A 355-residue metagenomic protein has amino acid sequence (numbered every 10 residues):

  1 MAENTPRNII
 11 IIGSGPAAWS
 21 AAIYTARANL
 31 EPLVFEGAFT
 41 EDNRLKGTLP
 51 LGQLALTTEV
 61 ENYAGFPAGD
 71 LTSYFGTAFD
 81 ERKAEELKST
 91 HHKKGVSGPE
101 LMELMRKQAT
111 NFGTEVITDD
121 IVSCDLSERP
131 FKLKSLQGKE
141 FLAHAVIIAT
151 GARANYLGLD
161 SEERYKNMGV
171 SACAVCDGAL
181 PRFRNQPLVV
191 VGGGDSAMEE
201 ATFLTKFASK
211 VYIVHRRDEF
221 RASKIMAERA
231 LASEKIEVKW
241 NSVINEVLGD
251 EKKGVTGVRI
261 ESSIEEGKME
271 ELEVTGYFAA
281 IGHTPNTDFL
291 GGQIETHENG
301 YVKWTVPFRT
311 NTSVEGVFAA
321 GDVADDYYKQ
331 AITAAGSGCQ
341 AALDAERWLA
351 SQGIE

Functional and structural regions predicted by a protein language model:
E3, R7-I12, P16-F112, M198-K224 (+1 more regions): Beta1-alpha1 glycine-rich phosphate/pyrophosphate-binding loop at the start of Rossmann-like nucleotide-binding domains
N4-P6, R164-R182, A280-Y328, S337 (+1 more regions): FAD-site-proximal beta/loop scaffold in flavoenzymes
P6-N8, T118-D119, R184-Q186, N241 (+1 more regions): Phosphate-coordination loops involved in phosphoryl transfer and adenosine-cofactor binding
I23, M198-T202, V314, A320-E355: A conserved FAD-binding loop/helix module that cradles the flavin
F75-K83, E100-E128, L133-S135, E140-F141 (+2 more regions): A Rossmann-like FAD-binding core segment of flavoenzymes
V116-D119, C124-S127, F131-Q137, H144-V146 (+1 more regions): Glycine/small-residue-rich loop that forms an oxyanion/phosphate-binding "nest" at active or ligand-binding sites
A143, A149-G151, Y156-G158, V191 (+3 more regions): Short, well-ordered coil/turn residues at beta-beta hairpins and beta-strand->alpha-helix junctions within
A152-F207, K303-V306: Glycine-rich dinucleotide-binding loop and its adjacent helix/turn
